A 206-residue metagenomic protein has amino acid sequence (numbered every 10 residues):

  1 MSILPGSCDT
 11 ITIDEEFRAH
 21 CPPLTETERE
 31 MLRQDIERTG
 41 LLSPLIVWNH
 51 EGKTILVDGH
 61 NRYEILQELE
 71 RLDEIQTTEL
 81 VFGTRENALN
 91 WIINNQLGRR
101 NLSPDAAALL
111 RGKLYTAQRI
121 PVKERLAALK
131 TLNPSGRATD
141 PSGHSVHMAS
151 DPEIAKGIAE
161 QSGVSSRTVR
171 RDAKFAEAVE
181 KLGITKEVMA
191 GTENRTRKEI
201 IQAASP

Functional and structural regions predicted by a protein language model:
M1-L80, A88-N101: Short, charged/polar connector segments at secondary-structure boundaries
E26-E30, E86-N87, D105, G183 (+1 more regions): Generic alpha-helical secondary structure signal
E51, G83, K174: Positions that flank functional sites
R100-R197: Alpha-helical interaction elements
I201-P206: A short, Lys/Arg-enriched interface patch at domain edges and termini
